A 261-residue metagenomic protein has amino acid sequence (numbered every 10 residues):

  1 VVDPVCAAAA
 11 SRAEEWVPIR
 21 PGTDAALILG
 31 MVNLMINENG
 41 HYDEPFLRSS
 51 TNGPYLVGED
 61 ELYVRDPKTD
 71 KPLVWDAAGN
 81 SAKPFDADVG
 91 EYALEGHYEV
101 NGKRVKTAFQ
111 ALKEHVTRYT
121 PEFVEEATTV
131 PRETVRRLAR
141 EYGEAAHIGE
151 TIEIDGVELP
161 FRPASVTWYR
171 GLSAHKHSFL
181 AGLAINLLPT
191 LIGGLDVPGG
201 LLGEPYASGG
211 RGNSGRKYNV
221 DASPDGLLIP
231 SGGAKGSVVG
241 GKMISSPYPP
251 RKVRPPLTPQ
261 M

Functional and structural regions predicted by a protein language model:
V1-D3: Short, hydrophobic beta-strand segments that form beta-sheet elements in well-ordered domains
V5-E153, E158: Long, well-ordered, tryptophan-enriched scaffold segments
C6-A7, G22-D24, N33, D70 (+6 more regions): Short, glycine-/Ser/Thr-/acidic-enriched flexible segments
E15-I19, V32-M35, L180-I185, R216-D221: Short secondary-structure boundary/capping segments
A26, N186-M261: Extended redox/cofactor-interaction regions of prokaryotic respiratory oxidoreductases
H41-F46, E133-R136, S165, G194-E204: Acidic/polar loop patches that form or flank catalytic/metal-binding clefts of enzymes that bind anionic ligands
F123-P131, W168-H175, P205-G210: Conserved short loop/turn motifs at secondary-structure junctions
P160-Y169: Short hydrophobic beta-strand segments
